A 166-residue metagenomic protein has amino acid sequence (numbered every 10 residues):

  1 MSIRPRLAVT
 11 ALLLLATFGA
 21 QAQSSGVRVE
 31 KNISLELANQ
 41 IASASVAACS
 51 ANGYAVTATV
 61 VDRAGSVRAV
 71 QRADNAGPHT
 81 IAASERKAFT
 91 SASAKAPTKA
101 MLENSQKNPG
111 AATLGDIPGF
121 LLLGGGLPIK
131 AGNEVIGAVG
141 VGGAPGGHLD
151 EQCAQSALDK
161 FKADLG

Functional and structural regions predicted by a protein language model:
M1, A20-Q23: Intrinsic low-complexity, intrinsically disordered segments enriched in polar/basic residues
M1-V9: Bacterial N-terminal signal peptides that target proteins for export
A8-G19: Bacterial N-terminal signal peptides
A22-G166: Flexible, solvent-exposed loop/hinge segments and secondary-structure transition points
